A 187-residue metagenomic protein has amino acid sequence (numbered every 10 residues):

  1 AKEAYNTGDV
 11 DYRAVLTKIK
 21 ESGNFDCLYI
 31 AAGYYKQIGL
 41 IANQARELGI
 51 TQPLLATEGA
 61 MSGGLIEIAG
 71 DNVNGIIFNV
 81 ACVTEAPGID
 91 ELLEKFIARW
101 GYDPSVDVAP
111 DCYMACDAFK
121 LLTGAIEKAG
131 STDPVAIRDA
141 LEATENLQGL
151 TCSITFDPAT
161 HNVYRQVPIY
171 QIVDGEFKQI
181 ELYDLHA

Functional and structural regions predicted by a protein language model:
A1-G49, T84-E91: Extracellular/periplasmic Venus flytrap/periplasmic-binding protein
K2-A4, I76-F78, I169: Conserved beta-strand scaffold positions in the cores of enzyme catalytic domains, especially in NTP/NDP-utilizing
T7, L185-A187: A short acidic/small-residue loop/turn micro-motif
D11-A14, K18, K36, L40 (+8 more regions): Extracytoplasmic/secreted proteins, especially bacterial periplasmic and envelope-associated proteins
K20-G23, E47-G49, I68-N72, S131-D133 (+2 more regions): Extracellular/periplasmic catalytic domains that process cell-envelope and extracellular macromolecules
K20-G23, Y29-A32, A45-G49, V80 (+3 more regions): Sec/Tat-exported extracytoplasmic proteins
A42-C116, E127, F177-L185: Extracellular/periplasmic periplasmic-binding protein-like sensory domains
R99-C112, T123-F177: Segments of small-molecule ligand-sensing domains
